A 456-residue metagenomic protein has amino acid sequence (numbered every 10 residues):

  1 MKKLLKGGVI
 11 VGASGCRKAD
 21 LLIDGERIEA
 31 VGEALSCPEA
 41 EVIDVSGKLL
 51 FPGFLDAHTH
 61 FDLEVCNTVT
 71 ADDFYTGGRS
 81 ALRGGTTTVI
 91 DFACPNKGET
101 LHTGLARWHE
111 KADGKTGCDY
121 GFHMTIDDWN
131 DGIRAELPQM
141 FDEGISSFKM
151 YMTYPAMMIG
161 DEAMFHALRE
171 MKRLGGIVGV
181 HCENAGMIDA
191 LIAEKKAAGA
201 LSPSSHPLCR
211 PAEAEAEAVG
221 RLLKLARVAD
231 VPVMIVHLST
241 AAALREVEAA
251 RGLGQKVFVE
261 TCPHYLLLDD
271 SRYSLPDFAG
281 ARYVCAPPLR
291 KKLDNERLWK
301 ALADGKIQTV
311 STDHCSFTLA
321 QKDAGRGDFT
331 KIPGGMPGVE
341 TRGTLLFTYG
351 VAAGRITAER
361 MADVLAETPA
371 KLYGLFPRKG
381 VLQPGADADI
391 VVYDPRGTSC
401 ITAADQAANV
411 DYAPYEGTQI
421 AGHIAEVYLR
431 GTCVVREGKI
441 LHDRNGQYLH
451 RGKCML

Functional and structural regions predicted by a protein language model:
M1-L4, V9-P52: Histidine-rich, glycine-flanked metal-binding segment
G8, E26, G47, H58 (+14 more regions): Divalent metal-coordination and catalytic microenvironments
V45-K115, G132: Metal-associated gating/positioning segment near the N- to mid-region
T86-I90, T116-G121, S146-S147, L225-P232 (+1 more regions): Short, surface-exposed connector motifs at secondary-structure boundaries
H102-C118, H166-V180: Alpha-helix-loop-beta-strand connector modules within alpha/beta enzyme cores
A135-V310: Histidine/acidic residue-rich metal-binding segments in metalloenzymes
P203-P232, R282, A303-D304, Q308-V310 (+1 more regions): His/Asp/Glu-enriched, well-ordered alpha-helical/loop segment that forms or immediately abuts the divalent-metal
A324-D328, P384-H450: C-terminal cap of metal-dependent C-N hydrolases
